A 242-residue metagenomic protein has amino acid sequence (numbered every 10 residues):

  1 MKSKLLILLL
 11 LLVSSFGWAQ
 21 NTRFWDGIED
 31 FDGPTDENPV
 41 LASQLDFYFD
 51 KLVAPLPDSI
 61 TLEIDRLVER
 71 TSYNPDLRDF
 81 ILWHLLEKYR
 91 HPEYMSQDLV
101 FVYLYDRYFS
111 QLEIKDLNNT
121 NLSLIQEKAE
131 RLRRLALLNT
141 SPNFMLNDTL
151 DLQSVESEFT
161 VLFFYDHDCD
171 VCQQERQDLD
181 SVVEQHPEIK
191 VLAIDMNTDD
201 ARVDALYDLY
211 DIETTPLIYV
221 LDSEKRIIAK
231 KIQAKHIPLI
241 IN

Functional and structural regions predicted by a protein language model:
M1-Q20, K230: Bacterial Sec-dependent N-terminal signal peptides
W18-T149: Oxidative protein folding and maturation machinery
N143, V161, L217: Conserved beta-strand and immediately adjacent loop positions that scaffold enzyme active sites
L150-D180: Short active-site neighborhood of thiol/selenol oxidoreductases, capturing the structured segment around
P187-A205: Thiol-based oxidoreductase modules, predominantly thioredoxin-like and allied folds used for disulfide exchange
E213-T215: Short, small/polar residue-rich loop motifs at catalytic or cofactor-binding pockets
L217-N242: Non-catalytic, surface beta->alpha helical segment in thiol-disulfide oxidoreductase systems
